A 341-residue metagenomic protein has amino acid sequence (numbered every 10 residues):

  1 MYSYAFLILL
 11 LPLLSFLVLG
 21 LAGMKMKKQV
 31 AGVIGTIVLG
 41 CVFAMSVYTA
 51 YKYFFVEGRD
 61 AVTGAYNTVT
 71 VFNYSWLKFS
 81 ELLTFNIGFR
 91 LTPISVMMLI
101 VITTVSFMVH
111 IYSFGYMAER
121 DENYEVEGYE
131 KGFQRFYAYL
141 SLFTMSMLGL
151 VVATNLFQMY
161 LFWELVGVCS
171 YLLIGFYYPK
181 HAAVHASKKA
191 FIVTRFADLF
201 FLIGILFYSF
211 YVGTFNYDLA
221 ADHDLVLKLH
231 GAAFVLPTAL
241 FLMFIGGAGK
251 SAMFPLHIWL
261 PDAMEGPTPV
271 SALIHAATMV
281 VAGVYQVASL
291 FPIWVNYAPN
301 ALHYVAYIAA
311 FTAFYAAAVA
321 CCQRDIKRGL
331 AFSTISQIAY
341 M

Functional and structural regions predicted by a protein language model:
M1-F16, G132, T144: Extended hydrophobic/aromatic-rich secondary-structure runs
M1-Y4, A22-A138, Y211-G231, S289-F291 (+1 more regions): Transmembrane helix-loop-helix hairpins at membrane boundaries of multipass inner-membrane proteins
L9-M24, A248, A252: N-terminal signal-anchor/start-transfer transmembrane helix
L11, F16, I37-G40, V280: Hydrophobic alpha-helical membrane-embedded or membrane-associated segments
M108-M159, V168-M341: Hydrophobic transmembrane alpha-helices and their helix-loop junctions in integral membrane proteins
E164: Short phosphate-coordinating micro-motif centered on Lys-Gly-acidic
